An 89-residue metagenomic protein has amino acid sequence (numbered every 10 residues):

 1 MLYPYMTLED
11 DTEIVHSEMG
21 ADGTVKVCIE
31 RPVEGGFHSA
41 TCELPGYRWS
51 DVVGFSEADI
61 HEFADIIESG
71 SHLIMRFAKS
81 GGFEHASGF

Functional and structural regions predicted by a protein language model:
M1-H16: Negatively charged, low-complexity tracts enriched in Asp/Glu with abundant Ser/Thr
L2, G35-L44, G82-F89: Alpha-helical membrane insertion/targeting regions
M6-L8, S50, E84: Aromatic-residue detector
V15-S56: A short, structured beta-strand/loop element
V53-F89: Acidic, low-complexity intrinsically disordered segments
